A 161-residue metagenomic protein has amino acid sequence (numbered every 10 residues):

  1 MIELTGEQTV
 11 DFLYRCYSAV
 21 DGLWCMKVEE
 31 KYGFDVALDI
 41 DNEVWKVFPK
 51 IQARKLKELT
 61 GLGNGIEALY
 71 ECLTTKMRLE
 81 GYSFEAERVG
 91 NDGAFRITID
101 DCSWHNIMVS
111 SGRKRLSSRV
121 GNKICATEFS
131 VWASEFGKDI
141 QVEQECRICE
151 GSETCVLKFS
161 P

Functional and structural regions predicted by a protein language model:
M1-K123, S134-T154, K158-P161: N-terminal accessory segment detector
T127-F129: Mixed-charge, glycine-accented linear interaction segment located at domain edges/termini
